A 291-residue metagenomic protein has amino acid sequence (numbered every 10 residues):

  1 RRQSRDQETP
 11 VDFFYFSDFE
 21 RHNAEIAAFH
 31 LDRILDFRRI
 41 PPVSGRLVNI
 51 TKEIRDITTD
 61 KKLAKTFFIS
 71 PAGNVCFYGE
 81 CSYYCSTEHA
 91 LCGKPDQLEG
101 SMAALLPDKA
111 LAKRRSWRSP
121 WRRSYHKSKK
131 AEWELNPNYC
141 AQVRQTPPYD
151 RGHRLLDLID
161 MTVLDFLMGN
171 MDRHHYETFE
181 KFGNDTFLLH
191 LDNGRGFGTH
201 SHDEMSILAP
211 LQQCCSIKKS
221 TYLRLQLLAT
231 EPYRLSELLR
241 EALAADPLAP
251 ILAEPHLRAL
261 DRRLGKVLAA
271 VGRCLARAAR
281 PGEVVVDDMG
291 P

Functional and structural regions predicted by a protein language model:
R1-P291: Phosphate/dinucleotide-binding and metal-coordinating scaffold of catalytic cores in nucleotide-dependent enzymes
